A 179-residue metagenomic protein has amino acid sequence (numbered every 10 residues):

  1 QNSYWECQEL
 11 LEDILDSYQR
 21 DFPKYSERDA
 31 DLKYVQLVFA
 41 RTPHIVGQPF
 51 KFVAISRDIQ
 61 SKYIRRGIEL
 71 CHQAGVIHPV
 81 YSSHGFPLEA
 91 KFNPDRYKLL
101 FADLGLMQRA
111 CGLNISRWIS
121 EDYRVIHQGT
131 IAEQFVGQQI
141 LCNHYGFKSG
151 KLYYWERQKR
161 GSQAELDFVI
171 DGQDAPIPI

Functional and structural regions predicted by a protein language model:
S3-A175: Accessory nucleic acid-recognition modules appended to NTPase machines
I179: Conserved beta3 VAIK motif of the Hanks protein kinase fold
